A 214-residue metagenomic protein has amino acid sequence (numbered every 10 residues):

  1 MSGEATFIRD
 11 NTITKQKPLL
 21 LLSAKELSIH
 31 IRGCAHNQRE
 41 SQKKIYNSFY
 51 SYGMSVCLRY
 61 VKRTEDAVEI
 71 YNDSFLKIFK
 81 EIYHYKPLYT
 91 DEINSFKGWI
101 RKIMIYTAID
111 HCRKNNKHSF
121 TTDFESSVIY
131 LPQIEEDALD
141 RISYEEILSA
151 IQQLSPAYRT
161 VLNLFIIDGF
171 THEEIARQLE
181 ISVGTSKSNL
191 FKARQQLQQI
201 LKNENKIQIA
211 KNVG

Functional and structural regions predicted by a protein language model:
M1-K15, L19-L22, G33, R177-E180 (+1 more regions): C-terminal edge and immediately downstream basic/flexible tail or linker adjoining helix-turn-helix-like DNA-binding
R32-S55, F79: A short, charge-rich alpha-helical start-of-domain segment used by transcription regulators
A35-H36, R59, F75-I93, K114-N115: Sigma70-family region 2
R63, T171, E180-T185: Helix-turn-helix DNA-binding motif, specifically the short coil turn and the N-cap/start of the second
E69-L76, N94-Y106: Structural recognition of an alpha-helix C-terminal capping motif at a helix-to-coil junction
H84-K86, R101-T122, K192: Arg/Lys-rich amphipathic alpha helix in sigma70-family domain 2
K117-R141: Internal acidic/polar
V161-F165: A short pre-motif secondary-structure segment
